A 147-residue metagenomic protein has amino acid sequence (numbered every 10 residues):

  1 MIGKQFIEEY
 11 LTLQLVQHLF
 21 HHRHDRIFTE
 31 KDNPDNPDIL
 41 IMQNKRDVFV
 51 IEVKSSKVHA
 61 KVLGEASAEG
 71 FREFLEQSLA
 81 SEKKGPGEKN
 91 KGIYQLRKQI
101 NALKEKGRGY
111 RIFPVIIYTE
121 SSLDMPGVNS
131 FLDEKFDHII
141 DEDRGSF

Functional and structural regions predicted by a protein language model:
M1, E52, K61-G64, M125-N129: Short conserved micro-motifs at the rims of enzyme active sites and ligand-binding pockets
M1-H21, E134-K135, D141-F147: Interfaces and regulatory segments of ATP-dependent nucleotide/adenylate/phosphodiester-chemistry enzymes
K4, E8, D32-N33, N44 (+2 more regions): Active-site-proximal structural scaffolding
L15, I39-I41, D47-S55: Conserved catalytic cores of phosphodiester-cleaving nucleases, focusing on short active-site segments
V16-M42: A short acidic/basic microdomain associated with nuclease active sites
P34-P37, K57-A60, S121-M125: Flexible loop/turn segments at secondary-structure boundaries
S55-V115: Catalytic cores of nucleic-acid endonucleases
I117-F147: Polybasic (Lys/Arg-rich)
